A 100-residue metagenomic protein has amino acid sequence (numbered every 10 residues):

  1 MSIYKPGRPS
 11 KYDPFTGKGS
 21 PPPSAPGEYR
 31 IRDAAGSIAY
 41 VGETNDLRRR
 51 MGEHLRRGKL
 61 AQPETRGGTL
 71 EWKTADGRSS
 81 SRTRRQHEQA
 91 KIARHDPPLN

Functional and structural regions predicted by a protein language model:
M1-R49, E53, S79-A90: GIY-YIG nuclease catalytic motif and its immediate N-terminal context
P22, Q62-E64: Compositionally biased, low-complexity segments of secreted and virulence-associated proteins that act as
M51-A61: Basic, amphipathic alpha-helical patches used to engage nucleic acids or provide basic targeting signals, exemplified
R66-N100: Non-catalytic interaction/Regulatory regions outside core domains
